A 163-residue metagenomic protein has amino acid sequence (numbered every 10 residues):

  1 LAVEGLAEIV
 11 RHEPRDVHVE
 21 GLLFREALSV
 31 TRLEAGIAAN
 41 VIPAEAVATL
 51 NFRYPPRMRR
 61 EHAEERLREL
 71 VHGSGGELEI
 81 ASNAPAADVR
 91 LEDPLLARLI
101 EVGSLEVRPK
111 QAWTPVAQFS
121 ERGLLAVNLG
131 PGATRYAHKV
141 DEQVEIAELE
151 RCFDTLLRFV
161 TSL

Functional and structural regions predicted by a protein language model:
L1-L163: Metal-dependent amide/peptide-bond hydrolase catalytic core, centered on the "pita-bread" metallohydrolase fold
